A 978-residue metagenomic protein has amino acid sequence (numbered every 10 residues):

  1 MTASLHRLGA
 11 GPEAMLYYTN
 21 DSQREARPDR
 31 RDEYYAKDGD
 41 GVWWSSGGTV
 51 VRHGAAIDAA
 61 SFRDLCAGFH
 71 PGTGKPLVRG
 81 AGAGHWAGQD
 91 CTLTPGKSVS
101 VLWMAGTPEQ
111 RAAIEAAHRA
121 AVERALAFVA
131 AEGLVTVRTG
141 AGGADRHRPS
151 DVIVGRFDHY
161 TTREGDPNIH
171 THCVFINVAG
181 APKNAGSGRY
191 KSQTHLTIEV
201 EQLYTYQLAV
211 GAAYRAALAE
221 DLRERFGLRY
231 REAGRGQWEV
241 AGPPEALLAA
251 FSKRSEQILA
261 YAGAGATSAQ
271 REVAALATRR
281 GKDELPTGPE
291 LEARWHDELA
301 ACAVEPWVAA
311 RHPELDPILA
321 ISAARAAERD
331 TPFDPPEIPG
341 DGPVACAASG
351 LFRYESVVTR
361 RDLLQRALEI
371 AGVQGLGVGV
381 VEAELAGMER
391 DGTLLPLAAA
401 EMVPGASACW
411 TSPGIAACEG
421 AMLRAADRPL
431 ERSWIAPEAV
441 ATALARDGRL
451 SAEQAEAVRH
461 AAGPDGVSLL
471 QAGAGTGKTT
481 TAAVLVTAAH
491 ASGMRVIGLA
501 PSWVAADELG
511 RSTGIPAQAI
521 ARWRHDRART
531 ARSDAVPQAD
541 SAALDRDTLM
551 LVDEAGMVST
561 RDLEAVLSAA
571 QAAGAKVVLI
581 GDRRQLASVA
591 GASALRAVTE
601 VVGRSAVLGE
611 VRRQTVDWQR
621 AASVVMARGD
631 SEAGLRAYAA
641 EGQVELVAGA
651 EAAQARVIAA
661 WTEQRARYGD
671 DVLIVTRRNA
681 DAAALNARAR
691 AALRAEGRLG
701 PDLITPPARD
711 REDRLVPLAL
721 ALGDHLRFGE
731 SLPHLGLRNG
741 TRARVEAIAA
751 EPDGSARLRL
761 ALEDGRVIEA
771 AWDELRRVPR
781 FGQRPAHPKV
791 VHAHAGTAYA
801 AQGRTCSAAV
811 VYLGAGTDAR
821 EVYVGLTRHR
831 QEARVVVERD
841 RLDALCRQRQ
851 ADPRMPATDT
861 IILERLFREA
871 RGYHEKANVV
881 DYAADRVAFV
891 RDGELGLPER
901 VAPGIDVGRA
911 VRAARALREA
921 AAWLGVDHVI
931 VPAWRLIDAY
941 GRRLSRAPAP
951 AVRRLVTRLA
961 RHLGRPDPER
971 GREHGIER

Functional and structural regions predicted by a protein language model:
M1-R978: Conserved ATP-binding/catalytic motifs of P-loop helicase motor domains
